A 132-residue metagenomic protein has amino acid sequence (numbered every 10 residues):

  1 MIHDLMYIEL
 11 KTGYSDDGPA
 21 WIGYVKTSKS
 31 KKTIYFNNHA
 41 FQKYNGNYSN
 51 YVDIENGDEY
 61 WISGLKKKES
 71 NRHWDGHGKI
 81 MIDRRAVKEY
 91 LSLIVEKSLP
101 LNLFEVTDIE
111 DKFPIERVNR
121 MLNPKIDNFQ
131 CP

Functional and structural regions predicted by a protein language model:
M1-Y24, T33, H39-P132: Mixed-charge, low-complexity intrinsically disordered regions
